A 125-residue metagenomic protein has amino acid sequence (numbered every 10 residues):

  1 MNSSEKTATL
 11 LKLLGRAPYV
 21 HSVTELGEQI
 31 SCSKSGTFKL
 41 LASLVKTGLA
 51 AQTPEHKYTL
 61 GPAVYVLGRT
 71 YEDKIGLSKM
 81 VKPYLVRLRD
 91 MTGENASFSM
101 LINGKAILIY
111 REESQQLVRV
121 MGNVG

Functional and structural regions predicted by a protein language model:
M1-K74: N-terminal helix-turn-helix
L60-G125: Amphipathic alpha-helical effector-binding/dimerization core of metabolite-sensing transcriptional regulators
